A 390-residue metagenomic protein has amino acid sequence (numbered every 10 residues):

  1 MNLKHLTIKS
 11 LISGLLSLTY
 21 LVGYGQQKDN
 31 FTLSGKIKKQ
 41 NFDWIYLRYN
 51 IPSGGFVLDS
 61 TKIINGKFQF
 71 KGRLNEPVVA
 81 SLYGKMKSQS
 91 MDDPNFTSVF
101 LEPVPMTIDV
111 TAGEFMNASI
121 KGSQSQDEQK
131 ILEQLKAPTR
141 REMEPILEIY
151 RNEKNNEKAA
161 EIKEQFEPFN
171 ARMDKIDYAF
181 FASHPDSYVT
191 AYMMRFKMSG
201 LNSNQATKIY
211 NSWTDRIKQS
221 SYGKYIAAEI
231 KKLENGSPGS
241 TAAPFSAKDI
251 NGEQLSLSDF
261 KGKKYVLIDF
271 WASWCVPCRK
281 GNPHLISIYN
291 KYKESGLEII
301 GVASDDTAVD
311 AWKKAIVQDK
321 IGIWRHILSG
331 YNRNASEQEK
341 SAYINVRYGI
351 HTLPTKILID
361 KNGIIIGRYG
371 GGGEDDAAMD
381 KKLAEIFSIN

Functional and structural regions predicted by a protein language model:
M1-G35, S388-N390: Bacterial Sec-dependent N-terminal signal peptides
G25-R172: A non-transmembrane, solvent-exposed segment enriched in polar/low-complexity residues
G55-F56, T241, K264, H351-L353: Short, small/polar residue-rich loop motifs at catalytic or cofactor-binding pockets
M86-F96, M106-T107, F115-M116, E167-T241 (+1 more regions): N-terminal targeting signals for export/organelle localization
K224-S258, S329-N332, M379-I389: N-terminal "domain-start" segment that seeds a small globular fold
Y265-V266, F270-S287: Conserved redox-active cysteine motifs that mediate thiol-disulfide chemistry, especially di-cysteine Cys-X(1-2)-Cys
K280-G322, R333-I344: Structural microenvironment flanking redox-active thiols in thiol-disulfide oxidoreductases
I321, Y331-F387: Thiol/disulfide oxidoreductase modules built on the thioredoxin-like
